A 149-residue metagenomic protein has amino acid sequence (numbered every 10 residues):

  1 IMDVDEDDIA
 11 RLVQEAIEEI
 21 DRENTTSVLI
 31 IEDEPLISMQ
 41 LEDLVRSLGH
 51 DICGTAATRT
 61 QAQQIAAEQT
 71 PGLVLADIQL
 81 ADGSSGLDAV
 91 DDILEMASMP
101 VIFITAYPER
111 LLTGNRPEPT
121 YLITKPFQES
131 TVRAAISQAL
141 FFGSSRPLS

Functional and structural regions predicted by a protein language model:
I1-S27, T60, D91, E95 (+2 more regions): Non-catalytic signal-transmission and effector/linker regions of two-component phosphorelay proteins
I31-E32, A56, V74: Conserved sequence signature across two-component system core domains
E32-D33, K125: Acidic di-acidic motifs
E34-G54: Two-component/phosphorelay signaling modules centered on CheY-like receiver
T55-Q64, S85-G86: Helix N-cap/capping motif at the beta->alpha junctions
D77-I78: Active-site residues of response regulator receiver
S84-M99: Short amphipathic alpha-helix used as the core "switch/output" element in two-component signaling
I102-T105: Hydrophobic/aromatic residues positioned on beta-strands within the core alpha/beta folds
